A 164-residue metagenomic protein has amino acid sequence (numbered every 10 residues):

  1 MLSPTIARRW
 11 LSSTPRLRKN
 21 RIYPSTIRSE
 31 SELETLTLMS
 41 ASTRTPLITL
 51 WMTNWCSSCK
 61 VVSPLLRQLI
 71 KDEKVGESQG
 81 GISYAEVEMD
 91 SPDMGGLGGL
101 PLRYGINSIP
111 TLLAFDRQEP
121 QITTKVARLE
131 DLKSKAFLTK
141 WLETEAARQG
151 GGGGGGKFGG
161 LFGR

Functional and structural regions predicted by a protein language model:
M1-P24: N-terminal mitochondrial targeting presequence
R21-L36: Short acidic-hydrophobic, aromatic-tinged amphipathic segments that line or gate anion-handling sites
I27-E30, S63-L97: Thiol-based oxidoreductase modules, predominantly thioredoxin-like and allied folds used for disulfide exchange
S42-N54: Short active-site neighborhood of thiol/selenol oxidoreductases, capturing the structured segment around
L47-T49, Y84, L112: Hydrophobic beta-strand anchors of alpha/beta hydrolase catalytic cores
W51-Q68: Conserved redox-active cysteine motifs that mediate thiol-disulfide chemistry, especially di-cysteine Cys-X(1-2)-Cys
L97-I109: Structural alpha/beta surface segment adjacent to cysteine/selenocysteine redox centers across thiol/disulfide enzymes
N107-R164: Non-catalytic, surface beta->alpha helical segment in thiol-disulfide oxidoreductase systems
